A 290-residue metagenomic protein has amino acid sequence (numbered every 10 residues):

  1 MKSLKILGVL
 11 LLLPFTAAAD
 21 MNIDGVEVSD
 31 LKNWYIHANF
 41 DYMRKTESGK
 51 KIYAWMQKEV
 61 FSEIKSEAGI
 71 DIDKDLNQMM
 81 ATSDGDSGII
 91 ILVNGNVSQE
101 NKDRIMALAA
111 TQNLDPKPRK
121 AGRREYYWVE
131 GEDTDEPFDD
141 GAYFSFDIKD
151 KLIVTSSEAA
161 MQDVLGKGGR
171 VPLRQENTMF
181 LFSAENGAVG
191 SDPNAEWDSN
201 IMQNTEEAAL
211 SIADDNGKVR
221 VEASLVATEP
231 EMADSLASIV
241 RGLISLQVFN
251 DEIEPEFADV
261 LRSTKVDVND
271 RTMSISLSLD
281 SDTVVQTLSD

Functional and structural regions predicted by a protein language model:
K2-V9: Sec-dependent signal peptide recognition, specifically the positively charged N-region followed immediately by
L10-A18: Hydrophobic h-region of N-terminal signal peptides that target proteins for export in Gram-negative bacteria
M21-V26, L31-N39, R44, A54-L76 (+2 more regions): An internal, short helix-loop-strand segment that often contains or flanks glycine-aspartate motifs
N33, L246-D290: A cross-kingdom marker for long, charged
E47, Q99-R104, P230-A237, V284-V285: Short, conserved charged micro-motifs
L76-V97, G217-E229: A short acidic-to-branched-hydrophobic micro-motif
D103-A110, V219-R220, S224, S235 (+1 more regions): Beta-strand-dominated lipid-handling architectures at cellular/organellar boundaries
D139-G141, A233-S245, V284-D290: Extended Gly/Ser/Thr-rich low-complexity repeat segments, especially those forming or decorating extracellular
